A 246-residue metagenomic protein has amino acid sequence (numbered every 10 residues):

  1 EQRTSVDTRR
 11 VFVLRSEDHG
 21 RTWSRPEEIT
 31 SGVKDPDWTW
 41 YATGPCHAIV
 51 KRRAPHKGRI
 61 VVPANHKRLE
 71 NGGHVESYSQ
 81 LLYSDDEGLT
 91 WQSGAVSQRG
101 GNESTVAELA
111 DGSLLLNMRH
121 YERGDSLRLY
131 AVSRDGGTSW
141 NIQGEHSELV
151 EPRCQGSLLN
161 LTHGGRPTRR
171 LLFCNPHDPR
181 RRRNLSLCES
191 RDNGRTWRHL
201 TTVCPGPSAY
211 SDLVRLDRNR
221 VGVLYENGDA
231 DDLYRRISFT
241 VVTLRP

Functional and structural regions predicted by a protein language model:
E1-P246: Asp-box/BNR beta-propeller blade signature and adjacent active/binding-site loops in extracellular glycan-interacting
